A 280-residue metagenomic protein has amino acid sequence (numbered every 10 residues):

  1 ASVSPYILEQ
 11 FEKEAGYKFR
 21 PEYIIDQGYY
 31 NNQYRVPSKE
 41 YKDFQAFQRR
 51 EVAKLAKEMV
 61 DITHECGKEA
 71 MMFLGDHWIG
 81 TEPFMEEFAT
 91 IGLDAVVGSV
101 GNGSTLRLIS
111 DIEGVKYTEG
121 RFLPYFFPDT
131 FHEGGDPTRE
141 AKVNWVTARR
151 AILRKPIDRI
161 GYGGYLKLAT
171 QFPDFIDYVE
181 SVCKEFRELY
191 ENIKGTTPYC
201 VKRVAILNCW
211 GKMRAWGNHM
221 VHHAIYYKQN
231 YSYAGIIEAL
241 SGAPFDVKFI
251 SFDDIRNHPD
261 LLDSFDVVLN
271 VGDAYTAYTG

Functional and structural regions predicted by a protein language model:
A1-L93, S99-L108, K194: Polysaccharide-binding and catalytic clefts of secreted carbohydrate-active enzymes
Y34-K39, I109-R139, L168-F172: Active-site clefts of carbohydrate-active enzymes
A70-F73, D94-G98, K116-P124, D158-Y162: Hydrophobic faces of well-ordered beta-strands that scaffold small-molecule active sites in alpha/beta enzyme cores
W78-E87, E140-A151: Short, acidic/polar
I79, G103, F126-F127, K167-A169 (+4 more regions): Short acidic, S/G/P-rich loop/turn micro-motifs used as interaction or catalytic elements
E87-T90, L106-T118, I152-K155: Acidic (Asp/Glu)-rich catalytic clusters
R149-R214, E238-S241: Aromatic- and carboxylate-lined catalytic core of secreted/periplasmic carbohydrate-active enzymes
I225-G280: Helical hinge/lid and interdomain linker segments adjacent to catalytic or ligand-binding clefts that mediate domain
